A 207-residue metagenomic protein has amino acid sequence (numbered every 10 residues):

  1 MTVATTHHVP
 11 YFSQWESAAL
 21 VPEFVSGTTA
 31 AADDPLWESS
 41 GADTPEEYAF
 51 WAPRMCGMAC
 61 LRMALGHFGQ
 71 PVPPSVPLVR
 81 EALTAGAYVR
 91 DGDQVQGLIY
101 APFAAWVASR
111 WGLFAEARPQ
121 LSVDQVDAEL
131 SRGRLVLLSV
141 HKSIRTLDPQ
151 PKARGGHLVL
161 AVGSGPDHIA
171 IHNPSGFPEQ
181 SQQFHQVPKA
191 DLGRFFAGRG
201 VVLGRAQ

Functional and structural regions predicted by a protein language model:
M1-Q94: Active-site-adjacent structural segments surrounding the nucleophilic cysteine of cysteine proteases and isopeptidases
L65-G66, P71-Q207: Conserved active-site-adjacent core of cysteine acyl-enzyme catalytic domains
